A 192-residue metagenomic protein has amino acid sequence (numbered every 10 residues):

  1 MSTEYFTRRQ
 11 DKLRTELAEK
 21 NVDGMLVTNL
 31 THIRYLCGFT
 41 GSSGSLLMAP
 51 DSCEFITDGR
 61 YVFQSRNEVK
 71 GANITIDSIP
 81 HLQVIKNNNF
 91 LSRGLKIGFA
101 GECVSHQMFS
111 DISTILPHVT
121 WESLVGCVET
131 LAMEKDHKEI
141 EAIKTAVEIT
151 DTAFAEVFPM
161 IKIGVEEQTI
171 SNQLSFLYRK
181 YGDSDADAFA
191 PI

Functional and structural regions predicted by a protein language model:
M1-E54, V62, K86, F90-G94 (+5 more regions): Terminal domain-start leader segments
S2, I74-D77, G101: Short secondary-structure transition/capping motifs
E4-Y5, Q10, L82-A186: Flexible, acidic/His-enriched mid-domain "rim/lid" segments that flank
G24, S184-I192: Short, basic/aromatic beta-hairpin or loop at an interaction surface
T28-L30, T57-G59, I79, F99-V104: Structural motif
L30, C127, Q173, P191-I192: Residue-level "edge-of-site" marker
F55-T57, F189: Beta-strand scaffold of nucleotide-dependent catalytic cores
D58-N87: Compact, glycine/acidic-enriched structural inserts
